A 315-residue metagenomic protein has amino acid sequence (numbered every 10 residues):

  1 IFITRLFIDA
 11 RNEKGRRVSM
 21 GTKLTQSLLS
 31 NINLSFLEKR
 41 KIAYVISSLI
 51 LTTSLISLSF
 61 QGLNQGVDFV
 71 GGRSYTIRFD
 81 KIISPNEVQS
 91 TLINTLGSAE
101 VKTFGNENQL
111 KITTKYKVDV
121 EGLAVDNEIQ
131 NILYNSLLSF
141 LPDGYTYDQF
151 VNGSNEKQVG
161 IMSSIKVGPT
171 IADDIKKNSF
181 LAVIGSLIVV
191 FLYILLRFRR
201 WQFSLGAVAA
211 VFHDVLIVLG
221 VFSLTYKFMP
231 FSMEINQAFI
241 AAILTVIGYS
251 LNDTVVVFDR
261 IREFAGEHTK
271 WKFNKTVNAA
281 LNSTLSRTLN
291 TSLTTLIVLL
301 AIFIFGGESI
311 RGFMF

Functional and structural regions predicted by a protein language model:
I1-F315: A structural signal for conserved, well-ordered secondary-structure elements that form binding/interaction cores
